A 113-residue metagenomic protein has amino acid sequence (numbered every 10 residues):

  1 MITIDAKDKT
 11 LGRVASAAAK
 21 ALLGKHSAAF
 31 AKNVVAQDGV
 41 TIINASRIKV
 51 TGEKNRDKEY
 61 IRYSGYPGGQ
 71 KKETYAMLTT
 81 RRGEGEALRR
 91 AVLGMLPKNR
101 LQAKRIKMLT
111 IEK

Functional and structural regions predicted by a protein language model:
M1-R100, R105, T110-K113: Ribosome large-subunit tunnel/peptidyl-transferase-proximal elements
